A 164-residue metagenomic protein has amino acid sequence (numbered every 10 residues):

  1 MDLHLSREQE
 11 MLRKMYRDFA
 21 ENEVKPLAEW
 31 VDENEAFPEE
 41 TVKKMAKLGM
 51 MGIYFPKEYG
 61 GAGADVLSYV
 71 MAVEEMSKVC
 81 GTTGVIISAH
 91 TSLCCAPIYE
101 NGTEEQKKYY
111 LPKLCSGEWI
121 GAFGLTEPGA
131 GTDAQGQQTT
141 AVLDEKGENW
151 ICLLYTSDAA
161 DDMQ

Functional and structural regions predicted by a protein language model:
M1-S88, E105-S116, I120: Amphipathic, small/basic residue-rich leader segments at the start of a protein or domain
V85-E105, G131-A134: N-terminal glycine-rich flavin-associated loop
D133, N149-W150: Hydrophobic, small-residue-rich alpha-helical packing segments that form membrane-like cores
T139-V142: A structural signal for short hydrophobic beta-strand segments in well-ordered beta-sheet cores
E145-G147: Short strand-connecting beta-turns/loops that link adjacent beta-strands
Y155-A160: Conserved small/polar residues in nucleotide/adenosyl-binding loops
